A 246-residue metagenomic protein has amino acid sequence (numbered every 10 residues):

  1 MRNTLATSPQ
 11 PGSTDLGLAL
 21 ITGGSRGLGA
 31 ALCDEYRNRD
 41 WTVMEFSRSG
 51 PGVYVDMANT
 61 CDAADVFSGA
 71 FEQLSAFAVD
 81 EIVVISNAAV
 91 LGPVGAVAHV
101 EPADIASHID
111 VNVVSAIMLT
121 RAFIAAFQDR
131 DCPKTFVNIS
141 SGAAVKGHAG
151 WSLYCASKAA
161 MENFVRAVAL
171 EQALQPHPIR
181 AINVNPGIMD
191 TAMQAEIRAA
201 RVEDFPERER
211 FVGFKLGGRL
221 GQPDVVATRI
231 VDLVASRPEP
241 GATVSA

Functional and structural regions predicted by a protein language model:
T22, V79-A89, N112, N138 (+1 more regions): Rossmann-fold scaffold of SDR-type NAD(P)-dependent oxidoreductases
S25, C33: N-terminal Rossmann NAD(P)H-binding glycine-rich loop of SDR-like oxidoreductase domains
R48-A63: Rossmann-fold cofactor-recognition segment
S68, D80, V90-A106, A125 (+1 more regions): Conserved mid-core segment of classical short-chain dehydrogenase/reductases
A98-I117, M161: Catalytic Tyr-X3-Lys loop
T120, S157: Active-site helix of classical SDR
S141: Residue(s) in the substrate-gating loop at a strand-loop-helix junction that position the organic substrate next
I179, N183, T191, A199-A246: C-terminal helical subdomain
